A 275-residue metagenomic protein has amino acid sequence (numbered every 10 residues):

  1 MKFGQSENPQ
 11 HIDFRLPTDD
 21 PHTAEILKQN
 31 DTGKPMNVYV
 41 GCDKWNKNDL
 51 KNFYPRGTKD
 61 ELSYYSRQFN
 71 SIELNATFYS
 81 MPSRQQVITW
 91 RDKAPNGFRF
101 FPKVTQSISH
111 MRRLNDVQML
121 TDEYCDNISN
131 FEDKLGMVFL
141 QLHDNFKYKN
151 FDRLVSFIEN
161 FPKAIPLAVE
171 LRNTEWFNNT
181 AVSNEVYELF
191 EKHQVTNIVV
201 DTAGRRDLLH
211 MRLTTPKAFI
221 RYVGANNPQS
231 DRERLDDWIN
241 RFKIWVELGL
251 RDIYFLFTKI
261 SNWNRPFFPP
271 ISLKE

Functional and structural regions predicted by a protein language model:
M1-E275: Residues lining hydrophobic/aromatic ligand-binding pockets adjacent to catalytic sites
